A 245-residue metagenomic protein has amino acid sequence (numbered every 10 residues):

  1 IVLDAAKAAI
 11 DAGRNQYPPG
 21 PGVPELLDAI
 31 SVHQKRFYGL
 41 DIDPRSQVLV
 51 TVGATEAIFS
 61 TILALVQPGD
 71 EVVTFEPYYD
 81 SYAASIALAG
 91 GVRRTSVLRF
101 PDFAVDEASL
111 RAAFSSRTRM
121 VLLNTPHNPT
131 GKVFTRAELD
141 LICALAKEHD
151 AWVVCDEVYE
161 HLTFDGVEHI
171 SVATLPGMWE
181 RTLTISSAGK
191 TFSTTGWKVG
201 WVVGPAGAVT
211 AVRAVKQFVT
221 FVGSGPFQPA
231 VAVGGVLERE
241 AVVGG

Functional and structural regions predicted by a protein language model:
I1-G53, S60, S109, G234-L237: N-terminal small-domain helix-loop-helix segment of the aminotransferase-like
A6, I30, V48, V72-V73 (+8 more regions): Generic structural signal for small/hydrophobic residues in well-ordered secondary structure, especially within
D41-V48, P68-E71, R117, W179-T182: Short acidic capping loops at alpha-helix termini that bridge into adjacent secondary structure
A64-I86: Conserved PLP-anchoring active-site segment centered on the Schiff-base-forming lysine
L88-R94: A short helix-loop-beta submotif of the ANL/AMP-binding
G91, E148-A151, M178-E180: A short helix->loop->beta-strand "cap" motif at the edges of active sites that frequently abuts
L98-D165: Active-site phosphate-binding strand-loop segment of PLP-dependent enzymes
L175, W179-G244: Conserved core segment of the aminotransferase class I/II
